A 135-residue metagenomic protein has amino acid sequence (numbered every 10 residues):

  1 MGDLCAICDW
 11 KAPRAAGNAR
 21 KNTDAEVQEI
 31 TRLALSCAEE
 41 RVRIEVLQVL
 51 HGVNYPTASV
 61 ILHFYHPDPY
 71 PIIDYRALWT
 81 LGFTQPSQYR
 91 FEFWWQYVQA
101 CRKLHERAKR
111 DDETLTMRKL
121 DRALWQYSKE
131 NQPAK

Functional and structural regions predicted by a protein language model:
M1-C5, A12, P71-K135: C-terminal accessory module of base-excision DNA glycosylases/AP lyases that mediates lesion recognition and DNA
M1-V46: Long, highly charged, low-complexity intrinsically disordered interaction regions that mediate electrostatic DNA/RNA
A19-N22, P69, F93: A generic short alpha-helical patch detector that favors 3-5-residue windows in or near N-terminal regions
L50: Acidic-histidine catalytic/liganding microenvironments
A58-H63: Short hydrophobic alpha-helical segments that form membrane-spanning helices or hydrophobic packing faces of helical
F64-Y70: Catalytic Zn2+-binding segment of zinc metalloproteases
